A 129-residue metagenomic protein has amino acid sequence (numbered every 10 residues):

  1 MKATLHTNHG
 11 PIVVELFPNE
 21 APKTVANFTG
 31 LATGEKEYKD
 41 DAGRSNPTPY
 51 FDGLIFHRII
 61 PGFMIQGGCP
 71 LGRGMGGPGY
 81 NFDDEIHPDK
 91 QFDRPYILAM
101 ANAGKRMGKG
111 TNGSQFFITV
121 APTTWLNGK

Functional and structural regions predicted by a protein language model:
M1-K129: Cyclophilin-like peptidyl-prolyl cis-trans isomerases
